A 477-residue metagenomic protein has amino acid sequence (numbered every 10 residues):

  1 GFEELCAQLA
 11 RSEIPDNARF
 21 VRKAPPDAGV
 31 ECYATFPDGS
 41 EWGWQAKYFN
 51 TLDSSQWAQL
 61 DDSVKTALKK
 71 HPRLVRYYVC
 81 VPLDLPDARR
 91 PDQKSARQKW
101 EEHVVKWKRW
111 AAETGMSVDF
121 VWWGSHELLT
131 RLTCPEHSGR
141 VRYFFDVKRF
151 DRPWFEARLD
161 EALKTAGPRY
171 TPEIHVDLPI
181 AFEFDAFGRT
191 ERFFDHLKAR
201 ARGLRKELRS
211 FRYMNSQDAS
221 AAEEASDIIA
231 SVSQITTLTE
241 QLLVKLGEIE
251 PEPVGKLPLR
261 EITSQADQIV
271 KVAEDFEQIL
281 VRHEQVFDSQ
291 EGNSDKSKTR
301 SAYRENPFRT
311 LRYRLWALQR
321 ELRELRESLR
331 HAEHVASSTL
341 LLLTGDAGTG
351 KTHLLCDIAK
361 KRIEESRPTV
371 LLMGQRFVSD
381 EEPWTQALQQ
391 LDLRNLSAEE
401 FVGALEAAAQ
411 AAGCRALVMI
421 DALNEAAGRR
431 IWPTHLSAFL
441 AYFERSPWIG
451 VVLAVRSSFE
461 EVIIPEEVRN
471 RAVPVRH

Functional and structural regions predicted by a protein language model:
G1-I269, F276-Q278, Q285: Mixed-charge (Asp/Glu-Lys/Arg
R89-S95, K99, S264-H477: P-loop NTPase signaling cores
